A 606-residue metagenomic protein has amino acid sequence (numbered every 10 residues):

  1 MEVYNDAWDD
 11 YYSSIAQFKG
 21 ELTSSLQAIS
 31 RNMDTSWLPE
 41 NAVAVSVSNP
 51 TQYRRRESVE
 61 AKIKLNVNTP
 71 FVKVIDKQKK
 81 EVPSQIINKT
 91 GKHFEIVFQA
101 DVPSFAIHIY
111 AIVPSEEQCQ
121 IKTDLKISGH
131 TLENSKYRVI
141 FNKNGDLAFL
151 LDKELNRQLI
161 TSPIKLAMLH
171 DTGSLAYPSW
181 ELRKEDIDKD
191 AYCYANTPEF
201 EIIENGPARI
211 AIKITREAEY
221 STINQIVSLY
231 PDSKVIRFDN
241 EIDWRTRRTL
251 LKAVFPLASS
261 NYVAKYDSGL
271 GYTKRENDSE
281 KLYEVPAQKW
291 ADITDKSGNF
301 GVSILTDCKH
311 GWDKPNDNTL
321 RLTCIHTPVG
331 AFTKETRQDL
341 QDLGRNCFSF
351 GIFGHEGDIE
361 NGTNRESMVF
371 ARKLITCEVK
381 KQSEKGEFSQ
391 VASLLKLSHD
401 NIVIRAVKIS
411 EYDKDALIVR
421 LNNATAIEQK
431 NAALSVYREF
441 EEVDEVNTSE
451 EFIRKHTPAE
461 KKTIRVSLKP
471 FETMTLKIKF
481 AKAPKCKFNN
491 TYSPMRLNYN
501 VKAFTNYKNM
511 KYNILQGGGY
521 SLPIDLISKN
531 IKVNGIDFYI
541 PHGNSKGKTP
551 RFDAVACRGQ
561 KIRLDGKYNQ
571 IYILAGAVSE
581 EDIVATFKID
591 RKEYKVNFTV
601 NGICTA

Functional and structural regions predicted by a protein language model:
M1-S14: Short His/Asp/Glu-rich catalytic/ion-coordination signatures at enzyme active sites or charged loops
A16, S36-S493: C-terminal (or distal) subdomains of carbohydrate-active enzymes
E21-L26: Amphipathic alpha-helical
P484-A606: N-terminal/edge-of-domain interface segments
